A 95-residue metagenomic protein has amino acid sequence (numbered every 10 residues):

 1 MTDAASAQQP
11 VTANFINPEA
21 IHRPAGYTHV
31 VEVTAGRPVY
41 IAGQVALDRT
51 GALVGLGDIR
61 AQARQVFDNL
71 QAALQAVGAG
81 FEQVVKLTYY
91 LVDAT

Functional and structural regions predicted by a protein language model:
M1-D68, A72-K86, L91-T95: N-terminal presequence-like segments and the immediate start of the first folded domain
